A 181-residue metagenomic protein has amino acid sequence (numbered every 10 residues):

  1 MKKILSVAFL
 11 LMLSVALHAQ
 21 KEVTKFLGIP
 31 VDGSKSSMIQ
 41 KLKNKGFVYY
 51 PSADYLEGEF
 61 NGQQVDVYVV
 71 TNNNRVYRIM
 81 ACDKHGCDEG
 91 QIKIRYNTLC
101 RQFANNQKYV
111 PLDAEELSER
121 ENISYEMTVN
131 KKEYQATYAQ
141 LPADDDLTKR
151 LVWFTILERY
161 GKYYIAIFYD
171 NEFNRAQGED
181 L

Functional and structural regions predicted by a protein language model:
I4-V15: Sec-dependent N-terminal signal peptides
F9, L56-G58, Y125, A139: Short acidic-hydrophobic surface loop/beta-edge motif
Q20-P51, K84-L181: Non-cytosolic coordination micro-motifs
L42-M80: N-terminal, post-signal-peptide region of Sec/Tat-exported proteins
